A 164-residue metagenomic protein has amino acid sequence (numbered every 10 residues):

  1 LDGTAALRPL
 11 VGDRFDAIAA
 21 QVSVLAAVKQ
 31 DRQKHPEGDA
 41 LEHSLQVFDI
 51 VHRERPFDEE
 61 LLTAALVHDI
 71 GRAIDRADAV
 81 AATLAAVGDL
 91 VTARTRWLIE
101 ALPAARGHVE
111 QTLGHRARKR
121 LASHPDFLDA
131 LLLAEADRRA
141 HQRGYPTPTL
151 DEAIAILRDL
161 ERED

Functional and structural regions predicted by a protein language model:
L1-D75: Acidic/His-rich, divalent-metal-binding segments that scaffold phosphate/diphosphate chemistry
T4, F15-A19, E60, T92 (+2 more regions): Alpha-helix initiation and N-capping motif
A6-V11, A105-T112, H141-I154: Short secondary-structure transition/capping segments
L7, V11-L25, A117-L121, D129-A130 (+1 more regions): Generic structural signal of hydrophobic/aromatic residues within well-ordered alpha-helices of folded domains
V22-S23, H35, Q111-R116, Y145-P148: Short coil/turn segments at secondary-structure boundaries
I50-Q142: Divalent metal-dependent catalytic cores for phosphoryl transfer on phosphate-bearing substrates
D126-D164: Charged substrate- and nucleic-acid-binding regions of tRNA-handling and nucleotidyl-transfer enzymes, centered on
